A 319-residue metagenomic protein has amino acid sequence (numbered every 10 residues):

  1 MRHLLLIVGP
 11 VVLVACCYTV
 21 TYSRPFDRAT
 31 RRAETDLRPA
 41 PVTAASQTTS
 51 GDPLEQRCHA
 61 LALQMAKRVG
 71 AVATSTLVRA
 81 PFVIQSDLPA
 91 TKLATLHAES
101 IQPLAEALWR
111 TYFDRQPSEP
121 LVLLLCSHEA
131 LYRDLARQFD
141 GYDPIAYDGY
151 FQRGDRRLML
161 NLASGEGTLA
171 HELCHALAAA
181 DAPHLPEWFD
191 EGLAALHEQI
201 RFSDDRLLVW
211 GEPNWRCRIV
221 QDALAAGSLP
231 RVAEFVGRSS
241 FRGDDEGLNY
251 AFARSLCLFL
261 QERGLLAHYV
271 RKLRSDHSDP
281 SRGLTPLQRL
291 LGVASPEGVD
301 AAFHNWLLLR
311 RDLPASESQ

Functional and structural regions predicted by a protein language model:
R2-A73, L77, E297-Q319: N-terminal low-structure segments adjacent to metalloprotease catalytic domains across cellular compartments
V8-V11, D114-S118, R254: Short, surface-exposed loop and linker segments with low hydrophobicity and enrichment for Pro/Ser/Thr
A15-C16, L125, A194: The N-terminal extracellular segments of secreted preproproteins, especially immediately downstream of signal
S23-S46, Q64, L104-A107, L125-H128 (+4 more regions): Short, charge-rich amphipathic segments
L61, A66, A71-P186, N249 (+1 more regions): Juxtacatalytic substrate-recognition/specificity segment
A136-L160, P183-Q319: Acidic/His/Gly-enriched intrinsically disordered linker/tail segments that often contain short helix/coil "MoRF-like"
